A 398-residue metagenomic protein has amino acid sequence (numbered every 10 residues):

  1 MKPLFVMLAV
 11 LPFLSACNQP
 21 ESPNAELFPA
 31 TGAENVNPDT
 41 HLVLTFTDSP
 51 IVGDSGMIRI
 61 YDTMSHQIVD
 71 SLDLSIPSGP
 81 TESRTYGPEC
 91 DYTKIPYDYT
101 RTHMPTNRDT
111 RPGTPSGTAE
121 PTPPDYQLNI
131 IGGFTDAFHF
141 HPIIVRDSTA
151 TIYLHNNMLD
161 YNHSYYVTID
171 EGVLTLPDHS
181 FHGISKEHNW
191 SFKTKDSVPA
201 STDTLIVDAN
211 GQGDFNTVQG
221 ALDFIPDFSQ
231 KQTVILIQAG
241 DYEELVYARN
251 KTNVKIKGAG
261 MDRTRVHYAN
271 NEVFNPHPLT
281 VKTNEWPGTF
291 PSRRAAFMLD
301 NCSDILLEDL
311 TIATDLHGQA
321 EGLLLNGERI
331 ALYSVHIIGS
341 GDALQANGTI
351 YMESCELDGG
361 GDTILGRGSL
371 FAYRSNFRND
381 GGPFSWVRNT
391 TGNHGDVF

Functional and structural regions predicted by a protein language model:
M1-L4: Positively charged n-region of N-terminal signal peptides that target proteins for export
V6-L8: Sec-dependent N-terminal signal peptides
F13-A16: C-terminal motif of bacterial Sec signal peptides marking the signal peptidase cleavage site
P20-P199: Acidic, low-complexity Ser/Thr/Gly/Pro-rich repeat segments typical of extracellular/periplasmic and surface-exposed
K195-Q212, N216-F398: Sequence-level preference for short, compositionally simple segments enriched in small aliphatic or small polar residues
